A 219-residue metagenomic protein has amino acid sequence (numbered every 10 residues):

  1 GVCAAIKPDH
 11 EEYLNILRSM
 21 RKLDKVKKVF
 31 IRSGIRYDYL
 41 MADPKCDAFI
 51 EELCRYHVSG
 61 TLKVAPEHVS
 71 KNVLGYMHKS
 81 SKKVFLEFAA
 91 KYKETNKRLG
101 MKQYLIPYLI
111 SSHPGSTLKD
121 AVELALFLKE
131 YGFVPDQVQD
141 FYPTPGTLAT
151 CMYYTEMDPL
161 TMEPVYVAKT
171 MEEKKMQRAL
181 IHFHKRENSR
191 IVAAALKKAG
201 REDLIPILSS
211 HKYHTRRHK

Functional and structural regions predicted by a protein language model:
G1-I106, S111-P114: Conserved SAM/AdoMet-binding glycine-rich loop
A48-F49, H113-E130: Catalytic cores of alpha/beta
C54, K129-E130, K197: Non-catalytic positions within long, well-ordered alpha-helices that form the structural scaffold/packing of enzyme
V64, V138, G200: Conserved, mostly hydrophobic/aromatic
V84-K91, E123-L160: C-terminal, active-site-flanking charged/polar segments
I106, P135-P143, S209, K219: A generic structural motif
S112-G115, G146-L148: Short, conserved secondary-structure transition motifs
G146-K219: Radical SAM enzyme core and accessory elements
